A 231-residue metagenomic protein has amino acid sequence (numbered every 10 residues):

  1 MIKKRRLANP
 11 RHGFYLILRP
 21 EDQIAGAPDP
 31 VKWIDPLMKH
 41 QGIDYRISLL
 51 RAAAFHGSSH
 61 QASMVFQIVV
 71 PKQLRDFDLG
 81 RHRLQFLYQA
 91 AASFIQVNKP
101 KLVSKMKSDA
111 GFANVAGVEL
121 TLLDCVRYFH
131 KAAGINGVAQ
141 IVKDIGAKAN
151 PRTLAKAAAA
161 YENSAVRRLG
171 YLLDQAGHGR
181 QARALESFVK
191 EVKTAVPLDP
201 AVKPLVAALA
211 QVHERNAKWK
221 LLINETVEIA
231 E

Functional and structural regions predicted by a protein language model:
M1-D44, G146-R167, D174: Short beta-edge/loop segments at beta->alpha junctions of small alpha/beta modules that act as binding/recognition
K3, S58, Y128-K131: Short, intrinsically disordered, mixed-charge
H12-G13, L50, M64-Q67, I135-A139 (+1 more regions): Short coil/turn segments at secondary-structure boundaries
V31-P36, I68-V70, N98-K107: Short acidic (Asp/Glu) patches
I34-I43, S48-R51, A195-P197, L209 (+1 more regions): Positively charged, aromatic-accented nucleic-acid-binding surfaces
R46-K99: Exposed, interaction-prone assembly regions rather than primary DNA-binding/catalytic cores
K101-E231: Hydrophobic alpha-helical interaction segments
